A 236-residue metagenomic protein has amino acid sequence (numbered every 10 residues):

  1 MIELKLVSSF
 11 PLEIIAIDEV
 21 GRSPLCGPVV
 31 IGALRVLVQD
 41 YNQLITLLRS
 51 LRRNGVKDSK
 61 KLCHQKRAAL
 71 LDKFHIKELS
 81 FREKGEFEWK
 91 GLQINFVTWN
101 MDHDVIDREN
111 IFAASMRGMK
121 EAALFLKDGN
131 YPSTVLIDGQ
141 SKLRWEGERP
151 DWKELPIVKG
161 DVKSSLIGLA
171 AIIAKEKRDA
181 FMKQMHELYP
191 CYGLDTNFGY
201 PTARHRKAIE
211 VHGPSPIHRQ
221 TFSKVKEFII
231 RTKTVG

Functional and structural regions predicted by a protein language model:
M1-G236: RNase H-like, Mg2+-dependent phosphodiesterase core, and more generally RNA phosphate-backbone-engaging helix-loop
